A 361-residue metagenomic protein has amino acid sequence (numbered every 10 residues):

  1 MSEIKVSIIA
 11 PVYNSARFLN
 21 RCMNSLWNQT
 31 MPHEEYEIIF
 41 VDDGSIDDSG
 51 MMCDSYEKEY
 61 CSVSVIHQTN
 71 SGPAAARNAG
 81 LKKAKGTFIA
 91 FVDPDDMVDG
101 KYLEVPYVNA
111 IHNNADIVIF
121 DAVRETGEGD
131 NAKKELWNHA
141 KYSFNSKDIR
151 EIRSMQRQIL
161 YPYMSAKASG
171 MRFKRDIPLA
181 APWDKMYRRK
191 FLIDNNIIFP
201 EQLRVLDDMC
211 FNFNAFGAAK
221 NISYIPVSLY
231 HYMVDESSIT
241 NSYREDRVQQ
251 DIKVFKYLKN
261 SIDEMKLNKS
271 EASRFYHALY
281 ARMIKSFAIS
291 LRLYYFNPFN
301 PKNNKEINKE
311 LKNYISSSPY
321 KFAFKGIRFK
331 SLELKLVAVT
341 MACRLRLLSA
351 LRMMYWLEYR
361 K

Functional and structural regions predicted by a protein language model:
I4-S7, E37, C210: Cell-envelope/extracellular polymer assembly enzymes that use nucleotide-activated donors
S15-Q29: Short, well-formed alpha-helical segments that are part of the catalytic scaffolds of diverse glycosyltransferases
D42-M51, T69, D93: A conserved acidic beta->alpha catalytic loop
Q68-A84, V105: Glycine-rich, basic loop-to-helix element that forms the pyrophosphate-binding segment of sugar-nucleotide handling
P73, P94-I222, Y230-D246: Donor-binding/catalytic cores of nucleotide-activated saccharide and glycerol-phosphate transferases/polymerases
I89: Short aromatic/hydrophobic "clamp" motif used to bind/position activated sugar donors
V227-D235, S242-K269, S286-Y320: Catalytic core of nucleotide-sugar-dependent glycosyltransferases
L293-K361: Membrane-interface aromatic/basic loop that binds lipid-linked glycans or pyrophosphate carriers, typified by
